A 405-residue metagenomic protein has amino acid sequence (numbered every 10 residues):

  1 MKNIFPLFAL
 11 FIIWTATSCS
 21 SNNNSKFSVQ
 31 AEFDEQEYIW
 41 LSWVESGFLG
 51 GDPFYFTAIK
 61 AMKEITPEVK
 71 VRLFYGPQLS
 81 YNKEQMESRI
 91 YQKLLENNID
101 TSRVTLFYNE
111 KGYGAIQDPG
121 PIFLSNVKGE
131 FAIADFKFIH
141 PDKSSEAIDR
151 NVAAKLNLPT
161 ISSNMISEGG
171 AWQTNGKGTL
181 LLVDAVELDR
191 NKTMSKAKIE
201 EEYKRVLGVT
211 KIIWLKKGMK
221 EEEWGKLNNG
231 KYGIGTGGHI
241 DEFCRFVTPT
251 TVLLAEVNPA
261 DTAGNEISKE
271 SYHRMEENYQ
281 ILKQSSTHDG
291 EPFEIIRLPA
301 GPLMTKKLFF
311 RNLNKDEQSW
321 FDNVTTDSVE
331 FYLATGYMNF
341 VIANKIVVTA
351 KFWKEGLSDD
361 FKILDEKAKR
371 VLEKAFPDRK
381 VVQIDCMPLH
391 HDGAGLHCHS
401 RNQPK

Functional and structural regions predicted by a protein language model:
M1-N24: Bacterial Sec-dependent N-terminal signal peptides
S20-K405: Histidine/cysteine-enriched polar flanking segments
